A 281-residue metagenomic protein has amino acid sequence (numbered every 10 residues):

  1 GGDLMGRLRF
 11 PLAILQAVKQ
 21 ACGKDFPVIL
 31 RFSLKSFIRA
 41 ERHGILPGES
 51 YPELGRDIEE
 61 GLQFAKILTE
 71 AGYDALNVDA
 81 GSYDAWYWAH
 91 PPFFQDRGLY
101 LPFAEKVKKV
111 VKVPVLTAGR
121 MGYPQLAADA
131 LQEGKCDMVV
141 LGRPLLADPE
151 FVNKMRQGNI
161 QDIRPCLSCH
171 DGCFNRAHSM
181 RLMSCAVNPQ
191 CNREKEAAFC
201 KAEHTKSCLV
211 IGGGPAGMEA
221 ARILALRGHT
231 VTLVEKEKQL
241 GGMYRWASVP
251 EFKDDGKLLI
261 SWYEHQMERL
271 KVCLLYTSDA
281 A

Functional and structural regions predicted by a protein language model:
G1-I211, P215, E219-V231, Q239: Flavin-dependent oxidoreductase catalytic cores
V210-L274: Beta1-alpha1 glycine-rich phosphate/pyrophosphate-binding loop at the start of Rossmann-like nucleotide-binding domains
Y276-A281: Conserved small/polar residues in nucleotide/adenosyl-binding loops
